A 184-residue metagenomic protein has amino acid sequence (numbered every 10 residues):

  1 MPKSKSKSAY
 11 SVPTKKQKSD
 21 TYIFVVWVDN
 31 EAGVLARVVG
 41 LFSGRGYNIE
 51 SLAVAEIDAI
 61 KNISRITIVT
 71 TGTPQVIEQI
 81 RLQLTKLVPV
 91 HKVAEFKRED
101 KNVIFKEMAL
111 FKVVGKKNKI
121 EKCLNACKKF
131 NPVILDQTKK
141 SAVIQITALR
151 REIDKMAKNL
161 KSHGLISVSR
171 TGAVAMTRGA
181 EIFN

Functional and structural regions predicted by a protein language model:
M1-E99, I104-N184: Regulatory modules associated with amino-acid/nitrogen control
